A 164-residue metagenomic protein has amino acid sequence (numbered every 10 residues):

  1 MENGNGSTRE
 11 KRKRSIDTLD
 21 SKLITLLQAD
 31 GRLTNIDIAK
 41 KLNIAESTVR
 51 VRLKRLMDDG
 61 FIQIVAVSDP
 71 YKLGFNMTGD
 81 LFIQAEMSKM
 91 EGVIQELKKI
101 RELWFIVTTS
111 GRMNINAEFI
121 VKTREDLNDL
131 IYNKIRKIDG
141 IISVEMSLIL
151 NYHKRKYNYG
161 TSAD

Functional and structural regions predicted by a protein language model:
M1-D164: A compositional/biophysical signature of low hydrophobicity enriched in polar/charged and small residues
